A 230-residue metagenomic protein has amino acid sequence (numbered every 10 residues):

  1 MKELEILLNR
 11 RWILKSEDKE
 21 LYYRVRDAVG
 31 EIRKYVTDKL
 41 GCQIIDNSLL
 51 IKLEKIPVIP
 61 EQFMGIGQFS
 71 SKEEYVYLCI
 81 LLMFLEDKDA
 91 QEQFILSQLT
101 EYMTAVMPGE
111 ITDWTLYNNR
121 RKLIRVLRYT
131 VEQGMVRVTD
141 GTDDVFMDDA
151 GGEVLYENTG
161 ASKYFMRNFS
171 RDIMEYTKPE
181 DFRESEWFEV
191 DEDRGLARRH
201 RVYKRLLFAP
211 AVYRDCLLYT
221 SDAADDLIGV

Functional and structural regions predicted by a protein language model:
M1-S48: A structured, charge-rich N-terminal accessory region that forms the first stable segment of a protein and links
V29, R33, R120-R128: Short, hydrophobic-biased segments on the C-terminal half of alpha helices that form "recognition helices"
E74-Q93: Positively charged, polyanion-binding regions of nucleic-acid-associated proteins
E92-G109: Short acidic, hydrophobic short linear motifs in intrinsically disordered regions
A105-R121: Short, positively charged loop/turn segments that connect secondary-structure elements
V131-G141: A short, conserved structural fragment
A150-F188: Short, amphipathic alpha-helical interaction segments positioned at domain boundaries
Y219-G229: Single conserved hydrophobic/aromatic residue that forms the stacking wall/gate of nucleotide- or nucleobase-binding
